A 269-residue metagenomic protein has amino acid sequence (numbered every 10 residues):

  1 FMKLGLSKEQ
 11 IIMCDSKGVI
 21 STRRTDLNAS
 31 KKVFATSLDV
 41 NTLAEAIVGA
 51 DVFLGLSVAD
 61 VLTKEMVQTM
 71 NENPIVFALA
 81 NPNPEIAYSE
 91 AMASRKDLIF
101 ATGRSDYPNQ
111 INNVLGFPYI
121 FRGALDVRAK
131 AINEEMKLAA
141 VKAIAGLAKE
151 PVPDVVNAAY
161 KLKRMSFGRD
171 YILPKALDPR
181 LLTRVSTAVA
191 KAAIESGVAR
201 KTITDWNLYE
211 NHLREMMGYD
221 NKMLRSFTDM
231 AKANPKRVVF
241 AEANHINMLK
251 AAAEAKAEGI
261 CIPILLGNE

Functional and structural regions predicted by a protein language model:
F1, S21-R23, D60-E65, P84-Y88 (+2 more regions): Short glycine/serine/threonine-rich phosphate/pyrophosphate-binding segments that cradle anionic phosphate groups
F1-V58, L249, I262-E269: Glycine-rich phosphate/diphosphate-binding loop of Rossmann-like nucleotide-binding domains
L4-L6, E45-I47, Q68-M70, M92-S94 (+5 more regions): Solvent-exposed alpha-helices and their adjacent loops that cap or buttress functional pockets in soluble metabolic
C14-G18, V156-F167, T204-H212: A glycine-rich phosphate-binding loop feature that marks nucleotide/adenosyl-phosphate handling sites
C14-S16, G55-S57, M70, A78-A80 (+4 more regions): Generic beta-strand/beta-sheet core signal
S30-L98, S105-D106: Rossmann-like adenosine-cofactor binding region
A78-S186, A190-S196: Adenosine-phosphate binding glycine-rich loop
E195-S196, T202-E269: Contiguous, glycine/small-aliphatic-enriched amphipathic segments in soluble metabolic enzymes
